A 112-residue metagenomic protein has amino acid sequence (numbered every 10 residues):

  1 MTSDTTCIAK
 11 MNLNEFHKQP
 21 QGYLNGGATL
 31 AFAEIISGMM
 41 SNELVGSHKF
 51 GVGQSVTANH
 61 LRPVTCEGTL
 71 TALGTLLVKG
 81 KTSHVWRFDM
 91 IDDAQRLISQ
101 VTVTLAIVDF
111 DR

Functional and structural regions predicted by a protein language model:
M1-L24: Catalytic strand-loop segment that frames the active site of acyl-thioester-processing enzymes
S3, M39-T71, L76: Hydrophobic beta-strand-centered segment that forms part of the acyl-chain substrate-binding groove
T5-C7, G26, V52-V56, G68 (+2 more regions): A generic structural signal for short beta-strands and their flanking turns/coil linkers
M11-L13, H60, I107: Hydrophobic residues in beta-strands and at strand termini
P20, H48, D93-A94: Glycine-rich, flexible loop/turn motifs
Q21-G38: Compact, glycine-rich, soluble single-domain proteins
V64-C66, T71-R112: HotDog/MaoC-like acyl-thioester-processing domains
